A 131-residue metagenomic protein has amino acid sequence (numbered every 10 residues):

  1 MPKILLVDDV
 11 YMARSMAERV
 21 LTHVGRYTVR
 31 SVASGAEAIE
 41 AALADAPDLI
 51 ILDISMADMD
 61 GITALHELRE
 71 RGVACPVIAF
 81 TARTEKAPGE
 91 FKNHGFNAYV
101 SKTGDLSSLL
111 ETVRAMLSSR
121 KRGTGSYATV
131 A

Functional and structural regions predicted by a protein language model:
Y11-R30: Two-component/phosphorelay signaling modules centered on CheY-like receiver
S34-E37, D60-T63: Acidic catalytic/metal-coordinating carboxylates
L43-D45, E67-A74, H94: Conserved phosphotransfer cores of two-component systems
D45-I51: Active-site beta3 strand of CheY-like receiver
M56: Receiver (REC) domain active-site loop signature in two-component systems and cognate sites in sensor histidine kinases
T63, R83-E111: Alpha4 helix (beta4-alpha4-beta5 surface) of REC/receiver domains from two-component response regulators
I78-F80: Hydrophobic/aromatic residues positioned on beta-strands within the core alpha/beta folds
G104-L117, K121, T129: C-terminal output helix
